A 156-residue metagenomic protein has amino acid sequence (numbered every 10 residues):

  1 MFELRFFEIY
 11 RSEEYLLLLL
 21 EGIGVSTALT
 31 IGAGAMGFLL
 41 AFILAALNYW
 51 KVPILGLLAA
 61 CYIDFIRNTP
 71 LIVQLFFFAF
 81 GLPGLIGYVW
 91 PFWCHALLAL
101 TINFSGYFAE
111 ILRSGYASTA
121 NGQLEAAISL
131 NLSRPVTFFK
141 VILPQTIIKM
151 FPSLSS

Functional and structural regions predicted by a protein language model:
M1-S156: Transmembrane alpha-helices and adjacent helix-loop boundaries
